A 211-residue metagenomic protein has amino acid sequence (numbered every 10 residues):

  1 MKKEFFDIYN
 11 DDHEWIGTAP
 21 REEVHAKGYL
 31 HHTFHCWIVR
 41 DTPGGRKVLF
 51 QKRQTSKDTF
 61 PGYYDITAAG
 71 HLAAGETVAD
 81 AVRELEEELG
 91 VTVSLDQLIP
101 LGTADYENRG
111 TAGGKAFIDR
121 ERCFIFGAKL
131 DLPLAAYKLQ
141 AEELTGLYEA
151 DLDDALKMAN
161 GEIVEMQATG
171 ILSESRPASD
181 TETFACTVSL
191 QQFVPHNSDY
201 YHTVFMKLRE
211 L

Functional and structural regions predicted by a protein language model:
M1-P43: Acidic, metal-coordinating catalytic segment for phosphate/diphosphate chemistry, firing primarily on the Nudix
H25-H35, G44-E88, P100: Conserved Nudix-box catalytic region and its N-terminal flanking loop in Nudix hydrolases and closely related
I38-R40, K52, G127-K129: Short, well-ordered beta-strand micro-motif
D41-G44, G90-S94, P133: Secondary-structure boundary elements
A68, G102-G113, F117-L211: Nudix hydrolase/Nudix homology domain
T92-G102: A short coil-to-beta-strand element that immediately follows conserved catalytic motifs
